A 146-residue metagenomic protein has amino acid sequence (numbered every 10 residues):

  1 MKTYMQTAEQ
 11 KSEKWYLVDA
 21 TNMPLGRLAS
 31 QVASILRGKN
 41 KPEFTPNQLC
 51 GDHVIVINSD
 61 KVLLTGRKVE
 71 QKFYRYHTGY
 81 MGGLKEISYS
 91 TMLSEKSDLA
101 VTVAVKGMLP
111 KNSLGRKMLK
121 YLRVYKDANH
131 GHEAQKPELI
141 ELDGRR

Functional and structural regions predicted by a protein language model:
M1-V103, S113, Y121, G131-R146: Ribosome large-subunit tunnel/peptidyl-transferase-proximal elements
K106: Acidic, metal-associated active-site segment
D127: Short, well-ordered beta-to-alpha junction loops that form the rim of enzyme active sites and present histidine/acidic
